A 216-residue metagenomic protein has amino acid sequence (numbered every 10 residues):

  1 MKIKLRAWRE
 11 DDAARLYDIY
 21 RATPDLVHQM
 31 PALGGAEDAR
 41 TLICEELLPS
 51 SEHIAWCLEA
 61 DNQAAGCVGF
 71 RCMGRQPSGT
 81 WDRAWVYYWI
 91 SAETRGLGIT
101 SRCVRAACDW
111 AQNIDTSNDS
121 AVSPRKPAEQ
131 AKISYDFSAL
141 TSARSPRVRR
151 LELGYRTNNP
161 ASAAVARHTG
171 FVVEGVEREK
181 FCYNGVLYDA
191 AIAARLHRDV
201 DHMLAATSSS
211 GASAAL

Functional and structural regions predicted by a protein language model:
M1-E93, I114-Q130, S134-D136, L140 (+2 more regions): GNAT-family acyltransferases
W8, W110-Q112, F171: Conserved hydrophobic/aromatic "anchor" residues that stabilize well-ordered secondary structure elements
G35, N158, F181: Positions that flank functional sites
R75, E152-Y155, V172-Y188: Conserved catalytic-core motifs of GNAT/GCN5-like acyltransferases
G96-W110, Y135, A164-H168: Conserved acetyl-CoA-binding loop-helix of GNAT-fold acetyltransferases
L153-A163: Conserved beta-strand-loop-alpha-helix junction that forms the acyl-donor binding cleft
